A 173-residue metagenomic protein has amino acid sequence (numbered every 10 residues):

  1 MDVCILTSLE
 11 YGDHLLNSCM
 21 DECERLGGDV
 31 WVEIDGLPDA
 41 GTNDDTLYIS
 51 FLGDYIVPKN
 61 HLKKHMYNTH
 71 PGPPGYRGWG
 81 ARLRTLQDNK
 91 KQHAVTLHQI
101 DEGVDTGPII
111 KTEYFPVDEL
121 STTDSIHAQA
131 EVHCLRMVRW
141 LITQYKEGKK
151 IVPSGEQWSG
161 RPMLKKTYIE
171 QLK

Functional and structural regions predicted by a protein language model:
M1-K173: One-carbon transfer enzymes
